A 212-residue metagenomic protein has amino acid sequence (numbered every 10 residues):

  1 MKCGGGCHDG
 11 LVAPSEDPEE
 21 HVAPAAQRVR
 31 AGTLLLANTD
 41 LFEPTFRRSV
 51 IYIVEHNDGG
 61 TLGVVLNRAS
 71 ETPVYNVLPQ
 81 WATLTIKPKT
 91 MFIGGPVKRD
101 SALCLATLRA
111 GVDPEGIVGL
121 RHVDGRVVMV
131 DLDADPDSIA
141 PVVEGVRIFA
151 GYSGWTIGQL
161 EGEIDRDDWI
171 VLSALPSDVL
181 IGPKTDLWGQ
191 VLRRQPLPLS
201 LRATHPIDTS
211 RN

Functional and structural regions predicted by a protein language model:
K2-N212: A short aromatic-anchored loop/beta-hairpin motif
